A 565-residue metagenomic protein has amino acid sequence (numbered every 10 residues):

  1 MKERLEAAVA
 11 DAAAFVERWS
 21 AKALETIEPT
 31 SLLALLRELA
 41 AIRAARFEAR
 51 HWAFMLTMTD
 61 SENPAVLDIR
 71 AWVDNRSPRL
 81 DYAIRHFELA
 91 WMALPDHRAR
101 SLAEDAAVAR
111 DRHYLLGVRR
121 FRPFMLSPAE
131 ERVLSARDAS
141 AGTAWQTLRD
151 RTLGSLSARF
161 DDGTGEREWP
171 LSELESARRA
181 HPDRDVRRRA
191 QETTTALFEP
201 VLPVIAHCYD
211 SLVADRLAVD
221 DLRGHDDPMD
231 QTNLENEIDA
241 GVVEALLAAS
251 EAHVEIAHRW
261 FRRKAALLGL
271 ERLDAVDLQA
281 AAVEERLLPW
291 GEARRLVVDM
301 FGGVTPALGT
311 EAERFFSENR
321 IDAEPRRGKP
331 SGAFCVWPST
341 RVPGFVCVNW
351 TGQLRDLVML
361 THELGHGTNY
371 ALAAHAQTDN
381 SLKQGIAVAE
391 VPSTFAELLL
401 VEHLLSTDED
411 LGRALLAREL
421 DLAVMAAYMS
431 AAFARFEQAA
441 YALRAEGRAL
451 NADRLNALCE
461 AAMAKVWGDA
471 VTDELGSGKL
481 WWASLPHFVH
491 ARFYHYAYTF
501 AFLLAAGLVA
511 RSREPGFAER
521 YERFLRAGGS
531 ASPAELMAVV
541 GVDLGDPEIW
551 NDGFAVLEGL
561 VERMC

Functional and structural regions predicted by a protein language model:
K2-V283: A well-structured
W91-M92, L116-F121, M125-L126, E237 (+9 more regions): C-terminal, non-catalytic "cap/extension" segments appended to globular domains
G224, T351-L372, S393, L398 (+2 more regions): Active-site recognition of the HExxH zinc-binding catalytic motif
R263, L267-E313, C335, F345 (+3 more regions): Long, K/E/R/D-enriched contiguous segments that form extended
R286-L288, I321-P343: Catalytic zinc-binding patch centered on the HExxH motif and its immediate surroundings that defines zinc-dependent
R286-W290, R341-T361: Short pre-active-site segment immediately N-terminal to the catalytic Zn-binding motif
F345-N349, A376-I386, L415-L422, Y441-L443: Short beta-alpha connecting loops at secondary-structure transitions that line or flank enzyme active sites
K383-L411, E419-D421, M425, A501: Post-HExxH zinc-binding segment in Zn-dependent metallohydrolases
